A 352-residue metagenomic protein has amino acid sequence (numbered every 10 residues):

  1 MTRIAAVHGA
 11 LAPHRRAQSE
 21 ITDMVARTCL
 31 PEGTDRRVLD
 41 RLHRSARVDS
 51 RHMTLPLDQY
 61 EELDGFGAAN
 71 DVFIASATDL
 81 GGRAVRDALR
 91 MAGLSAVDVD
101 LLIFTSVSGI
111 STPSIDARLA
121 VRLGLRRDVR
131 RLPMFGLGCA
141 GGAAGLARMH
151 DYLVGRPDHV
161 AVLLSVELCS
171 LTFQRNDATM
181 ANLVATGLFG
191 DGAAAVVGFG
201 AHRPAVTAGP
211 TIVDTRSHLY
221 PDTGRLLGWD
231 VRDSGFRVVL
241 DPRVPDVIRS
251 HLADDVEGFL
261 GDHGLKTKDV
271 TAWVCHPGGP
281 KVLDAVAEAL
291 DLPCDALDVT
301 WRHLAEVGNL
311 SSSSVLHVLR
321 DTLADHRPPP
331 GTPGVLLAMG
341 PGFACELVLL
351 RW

Functional and structural regions predicted by a protein language model:
M1-A75, R175-S250, D254, G258 (+2 more regions): Condensing-enzyme catalytic core mediating Claisen C-C bond formation in acyl metabolism
A6-H8, T105, F135, V160-E167 (+2 more regions): Short beta-strand segments
L42, A46-L125, R131, G136 (+1 more regions): Conserved beta-ketoacyl condensing-enzyme motif
R44, T54, S76-A92, I115 (+4 more regions): Short, well-ordered amphipathic alpha-helical segments that serve as non-catalytic structural scaffolds within diverse
V72, R83, A88-R90, G228-L304: A contiguous, well-structured pocket-lining segment that forms one wall/lid of small-molecule binding clefts in soluble
V107-G109, R118-V121, R126-D128, P133-V154 (+3 more regions): Claisen-condensing/thiolase-fold acyl-transfer catalytic domains that form or cleave C-C bonds in fatty acid
S111-R118, L163-V184, D214-D233, G279-E288 (+1 more regions): Active-site-adjacent elements of ketosynthase-type condensing enzymes
M134, G141-R148, L168-D191: Active-site glycine-rich loop that binds ribose-phosphate moieties when present
